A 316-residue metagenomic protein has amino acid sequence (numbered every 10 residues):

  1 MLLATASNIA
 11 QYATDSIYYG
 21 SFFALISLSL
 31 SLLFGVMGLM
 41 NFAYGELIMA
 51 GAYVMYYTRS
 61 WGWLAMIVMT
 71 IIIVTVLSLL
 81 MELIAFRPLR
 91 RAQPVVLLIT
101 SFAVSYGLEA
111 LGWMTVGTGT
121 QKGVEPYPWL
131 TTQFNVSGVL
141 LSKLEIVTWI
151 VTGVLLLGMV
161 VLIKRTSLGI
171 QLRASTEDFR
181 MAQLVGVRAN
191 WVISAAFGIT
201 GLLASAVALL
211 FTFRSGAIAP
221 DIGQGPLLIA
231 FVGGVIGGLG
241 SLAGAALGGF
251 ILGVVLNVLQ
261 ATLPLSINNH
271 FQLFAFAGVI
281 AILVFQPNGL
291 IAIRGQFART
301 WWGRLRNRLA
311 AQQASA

Functional and structural regions predicted by a protein language model:
M1-I26, V54, L64-M66, A92-L98 (+4 more regions): Membrane-interfacial amphipathic/re-entrant helices at transmembrane-helix boundaries
A6-Y19, L141, L162-S167, S194-G237 (+1 more regions): Inter-helical junctions in multi-pass inner-membrane proteins, predominant in energy-converting antiporter-like
N8-Y56, L80, I84-V96, R180 (+1 more regions): Single transmembrane alpha-helix segments in multi-pass membrane proteins
Y19, S137-I218, L242-G248: Helix-loop-helix "hairpin" substructures at the membrane interface of multi-pass membrane proteins
L30, G62-S105, L111, L247-L252 (+2 more regions): Alpha-helical transmembrane segments within multi-pass membrane transporters and channels
E46-A50, L89-W113, I222-V235, I251 (+2 more regions): Pore- or pathway-lining transmembrane helices of multi-pass membrane proteins that form conduits for solutes/ions
Y106-S137, Q260-N268, N288-F297: Extracellular/periplasmic helix-loop junction at the C-terminal end of a transmembrane helix in multi-pass membrane
T120, E177-L184, R188-W191, L263-A316: Cytosolic-side transmembrane-helix boundaries in multi-pass membrane proteins
